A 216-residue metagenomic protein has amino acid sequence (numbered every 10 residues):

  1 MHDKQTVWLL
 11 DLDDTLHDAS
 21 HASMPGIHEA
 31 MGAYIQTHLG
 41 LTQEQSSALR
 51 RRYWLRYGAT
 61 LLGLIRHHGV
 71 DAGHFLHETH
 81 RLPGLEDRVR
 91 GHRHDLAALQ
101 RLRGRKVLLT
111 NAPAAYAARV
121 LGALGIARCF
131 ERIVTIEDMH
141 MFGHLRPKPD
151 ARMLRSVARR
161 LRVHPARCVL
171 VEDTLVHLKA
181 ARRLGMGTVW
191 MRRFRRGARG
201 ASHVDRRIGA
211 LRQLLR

Functional and structural regions predicted by a protein language model:
M1-T6, Q100, P113-A114, A118-R216: Asp-based, Mg2+/Mn2+-dependent phosphohydrolase catalytic module
H2-D95, A115: N-terminal helical cap/lid subdomain that shapes the substrate entry/recognition surface in HAD-like hydrolases
D18, L108-T110, W190: Hydrophobic residues in well-ordered beta-strands that form the structural core
L41, V70, G104, V163 (+1 more regions): Short glycine/serine/threonine/alanine-rich loop segments
G91, L109, R146: Residue-level marker of regulatory loop/turn positions in helix-turn-helix DNA-binding domains and in histidine
H94-R103: Catalytic-core regions built around general acid/base machinery
